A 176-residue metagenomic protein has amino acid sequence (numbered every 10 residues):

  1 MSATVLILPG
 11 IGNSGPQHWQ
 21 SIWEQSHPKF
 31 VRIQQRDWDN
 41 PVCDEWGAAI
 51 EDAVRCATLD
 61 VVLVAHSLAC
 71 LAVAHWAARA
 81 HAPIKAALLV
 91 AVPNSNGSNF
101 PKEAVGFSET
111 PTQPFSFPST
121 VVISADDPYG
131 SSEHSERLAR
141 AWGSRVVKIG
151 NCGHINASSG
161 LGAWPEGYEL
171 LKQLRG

Functional and structural regions predicted by a protein language model:
S2-L59: Active-site catalytic motif of lipid deacylating hydrolases and related acyltransferases
L6-G10, H66, I123: The conserved beta1-alpha1 loop
G10, Q35-W38, L88-G97: Active-site nucleophile loop of the alpha/beta-hydrolase fold
N13-S14, A125-G130: Acidic catalytic loop of the alpha/beta-hydrolase fold
K29-V31, R140-N156: Catalytic histidine neighborhood in serine/cysteine hydrolases with alpha/beta-hydrolase-type architecture
E45, A157-Q173: Post-His helix in hydrolase/transferase enzymes
L63-A74: Gly/Ala-rich beta-loop-alpha elbow adjacent to hydrolase catalytic centers
F115, V121-I123, D127: Short beta-strand/loop motif that positions the catalytic acidic residue of the alpha/beta-hydrolase fold
